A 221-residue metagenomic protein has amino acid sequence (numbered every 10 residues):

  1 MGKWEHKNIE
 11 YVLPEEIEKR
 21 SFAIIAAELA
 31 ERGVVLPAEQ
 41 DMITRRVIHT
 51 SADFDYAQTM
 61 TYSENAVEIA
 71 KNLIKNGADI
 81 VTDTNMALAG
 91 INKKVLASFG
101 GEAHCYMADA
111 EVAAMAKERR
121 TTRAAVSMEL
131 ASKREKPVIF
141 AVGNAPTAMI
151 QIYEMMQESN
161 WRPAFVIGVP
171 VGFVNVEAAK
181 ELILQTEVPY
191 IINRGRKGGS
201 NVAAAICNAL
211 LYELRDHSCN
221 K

Functional and structural regions predicted by a protein language model:
G2-D79: Electropositive, gly/pro-rich neighborhoods at or near active sites that engage anionic ligands
G2-S21, N160-F165, C207-K221: Conserved, well-structured core segments that form the ligand-binding/active-site neighborhood of functional domains
W4, I24-V35, T50-F54, L73-G77 (+7 more regions): Change "in soluble alpha/beta enzymes" to "in soluble alpha/beta proteins
P14-F22, L36-Q40, T44, S63 (+9 more regions): Generic structural signal for well-ordered, non-membrane alpha-helical segments in soluble metabolic enzymes
R20-E28, R46, I69-L73, G90 (+6 more regions): Alpha-helical scaffold segments in soluble metabolic enzymes
D83, I167-G168, I206: Buried hydrophobic positions in well-ordered alpha/beta secondary-structure cores of metabolic enzymes
T84-E158, P163-A164, G172: Conserved mixed alpha/beta catalytic, RNA-binding, or beta-rich assembly cores of soluble enzyme, regulatory
A164, V174-K221: C-terminal functional extensions of proteins
